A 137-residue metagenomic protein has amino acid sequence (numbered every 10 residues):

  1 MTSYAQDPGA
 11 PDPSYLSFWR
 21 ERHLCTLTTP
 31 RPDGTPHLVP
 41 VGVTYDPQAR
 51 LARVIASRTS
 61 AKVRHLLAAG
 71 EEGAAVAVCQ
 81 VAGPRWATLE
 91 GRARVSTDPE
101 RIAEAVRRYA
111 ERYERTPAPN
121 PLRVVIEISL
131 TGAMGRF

Functional and structural regions predicted by a protein language model:
M1-A10, G83-F137: Charged, gly/pro-rich active-site loop segments
M1-T26: Short, basic/aromatic recognition patches
Y15, H23, R50, R85 (+1 more regions): A generic secondary-structure signal marking the coil-to-beta-strand transition
L16-S17, T44, C79, T116-A118: Short secondary-structure boundary/capping segments
R22-R58, A75-V78, T88-L89: Short beta-strand segments
